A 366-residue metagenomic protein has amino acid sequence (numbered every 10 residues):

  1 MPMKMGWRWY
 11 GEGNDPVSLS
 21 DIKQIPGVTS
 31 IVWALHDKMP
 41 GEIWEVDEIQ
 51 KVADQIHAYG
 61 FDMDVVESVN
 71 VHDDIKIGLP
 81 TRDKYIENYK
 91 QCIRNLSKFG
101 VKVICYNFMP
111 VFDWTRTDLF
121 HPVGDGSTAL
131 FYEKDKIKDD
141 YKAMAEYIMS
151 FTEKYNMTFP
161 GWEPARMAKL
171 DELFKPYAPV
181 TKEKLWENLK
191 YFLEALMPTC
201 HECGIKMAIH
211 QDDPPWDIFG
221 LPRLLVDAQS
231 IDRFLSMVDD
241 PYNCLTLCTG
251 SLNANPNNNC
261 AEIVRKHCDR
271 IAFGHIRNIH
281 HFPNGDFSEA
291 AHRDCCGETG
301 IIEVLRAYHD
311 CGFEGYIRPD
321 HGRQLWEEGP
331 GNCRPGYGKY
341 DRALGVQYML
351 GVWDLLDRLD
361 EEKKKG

Functional and structural regions predicted by a protein language model:
M1-G6, G11-G13, D54-H57, D74-G78 (+6 more regions): Histidine-acidic metal/acid-base catalytic patches
G11-H36, Q55-Y59, N95-I104: Catalytic domains of carbohydrate-active enzymes, especially glycoside hydrolases
A34-Q50, F219: Glycine-rich, proline-tolerant flexible connector loops at the mouths of alpha/beta enzymes
H36-D37, N70, P110-V111, P214 (+1 more regions): Conserved beta-strand edge residues that scaffold enzyme active sites
E45-S68, Y85: An N-terminal, globular interaction/scaffold subdomain
V65-F99, V103-V123, S127, K134-A145: Acidic/aromatic-lined carbohydrate-recognition and catalytic surfaces of CAZymes acting on diverse glycans
V111-N188: Extended, charge-rich helix/loop segments that form flexible, surface "patches" used to engage negatively charged
